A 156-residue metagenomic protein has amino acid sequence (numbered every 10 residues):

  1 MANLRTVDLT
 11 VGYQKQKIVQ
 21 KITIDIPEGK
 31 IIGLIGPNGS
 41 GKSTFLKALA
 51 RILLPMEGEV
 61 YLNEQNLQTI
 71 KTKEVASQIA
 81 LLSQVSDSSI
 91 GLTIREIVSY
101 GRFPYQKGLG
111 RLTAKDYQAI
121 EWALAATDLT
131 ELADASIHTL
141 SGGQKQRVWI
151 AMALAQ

Functional and structural regions predicted by a protein language model:
L4, V19-Q20: Conserved structural motif at the start of ABC-family nucleotide-binding domains
I35-P37: The feature captures the beta-strand-to-loop junction immediately N-terminal to the Walker
A50: Helix-to-loop junction immediately C-terminal to a conserved catalytic motif
G58-N66, V75: Conserved ABC transporter NBD signature motif
S99, A114-L132: Conserved ABC ATPase "signature" region
G110-L112, S136-L140, Q144: Conserved ABC ATPase signature
